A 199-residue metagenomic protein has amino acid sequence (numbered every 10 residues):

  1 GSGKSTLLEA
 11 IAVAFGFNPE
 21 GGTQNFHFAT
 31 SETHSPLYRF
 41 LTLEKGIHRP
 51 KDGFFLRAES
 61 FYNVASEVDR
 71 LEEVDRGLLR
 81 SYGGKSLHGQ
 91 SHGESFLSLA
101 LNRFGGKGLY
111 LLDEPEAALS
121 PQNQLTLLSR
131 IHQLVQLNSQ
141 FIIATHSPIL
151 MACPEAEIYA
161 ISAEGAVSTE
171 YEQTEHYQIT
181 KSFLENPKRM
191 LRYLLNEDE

Functional and structural regions predicted by a protein language model:
G1-S2: ATP-binding Walker
T6-E73: ABC ATPase nucleotide-binding domain signature region
L7, I143-A144: Conserved D-loop beta-strand region of ABC ATPase nucleotide-binding domains
G53, L109, Q140-I142: Residue-level preference for the first positions of well-ordered beta-strands
A65-Q90: Conserved P-loop NTPase mechanochemical-coupling segment
Y82, S86, Q90-E114, Q122-L134: GG-anchored amphipathic helix commonly corresponding to the ABC/SMC/Rad50 NBD signature/C-loop
Q122-Q140, S147-E199: C-terminal lobe/lid and adjacent interdomain/linker elements of RecA-like ASCE P-loop ATPase modules
